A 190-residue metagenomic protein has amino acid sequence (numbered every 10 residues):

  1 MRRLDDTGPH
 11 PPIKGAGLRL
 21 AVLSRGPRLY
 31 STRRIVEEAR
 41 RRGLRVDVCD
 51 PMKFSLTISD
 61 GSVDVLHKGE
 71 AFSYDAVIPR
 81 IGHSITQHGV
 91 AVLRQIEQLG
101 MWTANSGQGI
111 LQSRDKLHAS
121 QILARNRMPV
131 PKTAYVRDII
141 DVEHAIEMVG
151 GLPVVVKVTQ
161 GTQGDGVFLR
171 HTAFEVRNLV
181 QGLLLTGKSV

Functional and structural regions predicted by a protein language model:
P12-I13, G17-R25, Y30-E37, V46 (+5 more regions): Active-site nucleotide/adenylate-binding loops and adjacent lid/helix of ATP-dependent enzymes
I35-R41, L66: Short, compositionally biased "basic patch" segments
R42-V48: N-terminal ordered "arm"
P51-E97, A104-S113: N-terminal glycine-rich "phosphate-gripper" loop used for MgATP/nucleotide binding and carboxylate activation
